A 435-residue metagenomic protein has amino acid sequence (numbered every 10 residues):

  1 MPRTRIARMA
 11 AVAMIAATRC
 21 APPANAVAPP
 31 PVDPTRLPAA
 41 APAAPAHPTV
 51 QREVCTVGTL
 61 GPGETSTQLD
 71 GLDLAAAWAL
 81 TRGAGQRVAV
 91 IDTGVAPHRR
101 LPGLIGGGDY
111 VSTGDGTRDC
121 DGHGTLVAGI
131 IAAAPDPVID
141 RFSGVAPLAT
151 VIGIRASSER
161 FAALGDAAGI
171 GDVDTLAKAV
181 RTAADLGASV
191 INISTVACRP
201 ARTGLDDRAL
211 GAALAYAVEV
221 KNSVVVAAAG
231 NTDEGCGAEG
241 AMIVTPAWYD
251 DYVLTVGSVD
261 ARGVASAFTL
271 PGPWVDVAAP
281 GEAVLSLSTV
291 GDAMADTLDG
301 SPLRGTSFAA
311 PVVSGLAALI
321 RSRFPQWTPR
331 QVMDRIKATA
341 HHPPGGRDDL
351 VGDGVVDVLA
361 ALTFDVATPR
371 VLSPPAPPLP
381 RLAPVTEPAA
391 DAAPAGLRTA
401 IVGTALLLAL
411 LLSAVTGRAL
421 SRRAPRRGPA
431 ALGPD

Functional and structural regions predicted by a protein language model:
M1-A28, V402-L420: Secretory targeting and sorting signals
T18-R36, D233, P388-R398, G417-R427: C-terminal region of N-terminal signal peptides and the immediate post-cleavage residues of exported proteins
P22-G85, R99-R100: Protease zymogen maturation seam
A76-V88, T93-G106, D115-I170, Y252 (+2 more regions): Subtilisin-like serine protease catalytic core
G129, A168-V190: Substrate-binding/charge-relay-adjacent region of secreted/lumenal peptidase catalytic domains
I130, A156, G281-V351: Hydrolase catalytic cores
S189-V290, K337-T339: Catalytic-core segments of hydrolase enzymes
F324-A419, A430-D435: C-terminal subdomain of the subtilisin-like protease fold in secreted/lumenal serine endopeptidases
